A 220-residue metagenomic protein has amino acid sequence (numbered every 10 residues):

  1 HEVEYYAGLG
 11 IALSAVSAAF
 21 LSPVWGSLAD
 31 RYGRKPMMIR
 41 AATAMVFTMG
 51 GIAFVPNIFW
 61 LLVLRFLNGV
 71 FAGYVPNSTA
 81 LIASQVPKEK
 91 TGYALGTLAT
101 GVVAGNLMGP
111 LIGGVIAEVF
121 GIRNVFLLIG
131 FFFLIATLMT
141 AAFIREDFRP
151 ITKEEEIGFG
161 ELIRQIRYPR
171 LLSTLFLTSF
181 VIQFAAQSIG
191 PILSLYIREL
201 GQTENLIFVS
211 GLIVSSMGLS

Functional and structural regions predicted by a protein language model:
H1, Y168-S188: Pair of pore-lining "gating" transmembrane helices in MFS-fold secondary transporters
H1-E4, I192-V209: Short amphipathic helix-loop junctions that connect adjacent transmembrane helices in Major Facilitator Superfamily/SLC
L9-W25, S215-S220: Central cavity-lining transmembrane alpha-helices of secondary-active solute carriers, predominantly the Major
F20-P56: Conserved MFS/SLC helix-loop-helix module at the cytosolic interface between two early adjacent transmembrane helices
T48, F59-L67: Paired small-residue
L64-V102: Cytoplasmic helix-loop-helix junction between adjacent transmembrane helices in 12-TM secondary transporters
F132-F133, T137-E154: Helix-loop junctions on the cytosolic side of multi-pass membrane transporters, especially the intracellular loop
E146-L175: Juxtamembrane intracellular "pre-TM" segments in multi-pass secondary transporters
